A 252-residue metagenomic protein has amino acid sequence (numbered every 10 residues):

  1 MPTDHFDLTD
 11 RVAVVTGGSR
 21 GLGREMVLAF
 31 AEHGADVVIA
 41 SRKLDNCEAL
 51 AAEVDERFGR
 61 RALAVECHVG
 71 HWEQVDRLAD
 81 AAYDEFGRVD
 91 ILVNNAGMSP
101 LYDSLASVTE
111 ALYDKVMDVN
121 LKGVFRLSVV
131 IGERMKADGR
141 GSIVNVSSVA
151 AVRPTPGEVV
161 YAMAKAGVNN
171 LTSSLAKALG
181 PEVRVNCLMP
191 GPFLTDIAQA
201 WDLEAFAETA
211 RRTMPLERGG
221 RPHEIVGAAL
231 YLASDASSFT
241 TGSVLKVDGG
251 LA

Functional and structural regions predicted by a protein language model:
V12, S19-G21: Conserved glycine-rich cofactor-binding loop
L44, E66-L78, E110, H223-E224: The beta1-alpha1 cofactor-binding region of Rossmann-like NAD(H)/NADP(H)-dependent oxidoreductases
D103-L105, T109-K115, I143, A198 (+1 more regions): Substrate-binding pocket helix/loop in short-chain dehydrogenase/reductase
S128, A164, T172: Active-site helix of classical SDR
E133, A176-P181, S238: Alpha-helical segment proximal to the catalytic Tyr-Lys
S148: Residue(s) in the substrate-gating loop at a strand-loop-helix junction that position the organic substrate next
C187, E208-A236, T240, V247-G249: C-terminal helical subdomain
